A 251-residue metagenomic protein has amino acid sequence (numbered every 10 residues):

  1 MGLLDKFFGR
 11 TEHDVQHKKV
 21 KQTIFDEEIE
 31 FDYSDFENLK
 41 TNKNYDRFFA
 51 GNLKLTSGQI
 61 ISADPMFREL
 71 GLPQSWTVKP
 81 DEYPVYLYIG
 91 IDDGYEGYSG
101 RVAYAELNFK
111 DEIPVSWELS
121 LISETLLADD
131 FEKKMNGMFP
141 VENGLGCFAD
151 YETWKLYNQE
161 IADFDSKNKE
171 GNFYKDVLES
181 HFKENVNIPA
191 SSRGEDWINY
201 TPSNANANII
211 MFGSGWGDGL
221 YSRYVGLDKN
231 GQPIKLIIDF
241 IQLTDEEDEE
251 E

Functional and structural regions predicted by a protein language model:
G2-F7, H13-I29, D35, Y151-E251: Acidic, proline/glycine-rich low-complexity IDRs
V15-F182: Extended, low-hydrophobicity segments enriched in charged/polar residues
